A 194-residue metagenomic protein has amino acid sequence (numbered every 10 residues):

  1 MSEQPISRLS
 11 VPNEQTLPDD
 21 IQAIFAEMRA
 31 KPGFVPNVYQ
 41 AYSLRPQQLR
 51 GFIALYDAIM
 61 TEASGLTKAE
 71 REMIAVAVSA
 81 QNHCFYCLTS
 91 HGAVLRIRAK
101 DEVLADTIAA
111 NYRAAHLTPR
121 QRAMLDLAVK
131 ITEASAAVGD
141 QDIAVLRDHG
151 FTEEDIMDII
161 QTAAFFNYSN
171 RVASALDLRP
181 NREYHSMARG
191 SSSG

Functional and structural regions predicted by a protein language model:
M1-G194: Hydrophobic alpha-helical segments
